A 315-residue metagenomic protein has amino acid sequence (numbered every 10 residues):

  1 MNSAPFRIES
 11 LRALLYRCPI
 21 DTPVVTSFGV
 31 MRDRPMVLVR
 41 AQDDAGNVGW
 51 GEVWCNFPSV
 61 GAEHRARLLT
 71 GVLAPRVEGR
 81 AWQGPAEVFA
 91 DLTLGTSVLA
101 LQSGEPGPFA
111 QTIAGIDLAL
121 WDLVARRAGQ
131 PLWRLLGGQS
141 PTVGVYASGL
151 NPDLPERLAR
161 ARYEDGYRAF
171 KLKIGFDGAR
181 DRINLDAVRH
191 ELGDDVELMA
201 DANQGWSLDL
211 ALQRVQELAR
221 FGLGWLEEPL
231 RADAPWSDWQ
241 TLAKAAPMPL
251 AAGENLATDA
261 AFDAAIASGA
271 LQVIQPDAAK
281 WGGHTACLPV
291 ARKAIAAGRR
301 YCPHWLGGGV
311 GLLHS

Functional and structural regions predicted by a protein language model:
N2-W50, W54-P58: Structured beta-strand/loop patches that form or line metal/cofactor-binding pockets in enzymes
F6-L11, Y16-C18, M31, T285 (+2 more regions): Flexible C-terminal active-site loop/helix
I8, V39, G46, L73 (+8 more regions): Conserved, mostly hydrophobic/aromatic
S10, Q42-R127: Metal- or metallocofactor-binding catalytic centers and their adjacent structured scaffolds across diverse enzyme
V60-R65, D263-A267, A286-P289, V310-S315: Histidine/acidic-residue-rich catalytic or RNA/ligand-binding cores of hydrolases and nuclease-related proteins
R126-L150, N184, E191-D195, G269: N-terminal small/glycine-rich loop or linker at the start of catalytic domains across soluble metabolic enzymes
Q139-R168, K173-D177, I183: Glycine-rich active-site/cofactor-binding loop and its immediate structural neighborhood
L172-L306: Catalytic core of soluble alpha/beta enzymes
